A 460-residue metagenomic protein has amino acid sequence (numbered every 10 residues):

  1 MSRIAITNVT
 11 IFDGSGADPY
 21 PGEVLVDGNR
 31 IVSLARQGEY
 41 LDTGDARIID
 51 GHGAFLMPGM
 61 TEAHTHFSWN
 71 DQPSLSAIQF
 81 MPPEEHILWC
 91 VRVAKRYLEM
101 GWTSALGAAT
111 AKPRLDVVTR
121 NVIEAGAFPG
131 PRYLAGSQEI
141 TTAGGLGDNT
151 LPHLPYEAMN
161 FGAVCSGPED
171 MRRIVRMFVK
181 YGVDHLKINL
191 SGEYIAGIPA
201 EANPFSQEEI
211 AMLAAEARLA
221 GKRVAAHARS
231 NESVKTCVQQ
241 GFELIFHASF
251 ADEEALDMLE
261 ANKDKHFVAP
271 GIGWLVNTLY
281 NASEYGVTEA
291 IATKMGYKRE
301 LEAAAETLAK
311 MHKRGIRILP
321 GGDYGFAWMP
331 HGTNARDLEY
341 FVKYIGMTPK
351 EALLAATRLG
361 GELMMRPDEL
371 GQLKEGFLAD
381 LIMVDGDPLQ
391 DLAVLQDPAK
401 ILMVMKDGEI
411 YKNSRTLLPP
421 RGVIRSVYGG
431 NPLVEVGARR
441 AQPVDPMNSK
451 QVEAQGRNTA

Functional and structural regions predicted by a protein language model:
S2, I11, S15-M57: Histidine-rich, glycine-flanked metal-binding segment
V9, A356-R358, E375-G422: C-terminal cap of metal-dependent C-N hydrolases
A54-N121, A125, A143, E208 (+1 more regions): Metal-associated gating/positioning segment near the N- to mid-region
F67-H86, L98, A143-N160, E193-S206 (+1 more regions): Active-site gating loops and adjacent loop-to-helix segments of metal-dependent hydrolytic enzymes
Q72-S74, D116-V117, I198, V234-Q240 (+4 more regions): Histidine/acidic-residue-rich catalytic or RNA/ligand-binding cores of hydrolases and nuclease-related proteins
C90-D116, P129-E139, V183-Y194, R223 (+3 more regions): Divalent metal-dependent hydrolysis catalytic cores, especially in the metallo-beta-lactamase
N121-E139, E201-A226, F267-P270: Alpha-helix-loop-beta-strand connector modules within alpha/beta enzyme cores
L219, I291-A292, E302-D387: His/Asp/Glu-enriched, well-ordered alpha-helical/loop segment that forms or immediately abuts the divalent-metal
